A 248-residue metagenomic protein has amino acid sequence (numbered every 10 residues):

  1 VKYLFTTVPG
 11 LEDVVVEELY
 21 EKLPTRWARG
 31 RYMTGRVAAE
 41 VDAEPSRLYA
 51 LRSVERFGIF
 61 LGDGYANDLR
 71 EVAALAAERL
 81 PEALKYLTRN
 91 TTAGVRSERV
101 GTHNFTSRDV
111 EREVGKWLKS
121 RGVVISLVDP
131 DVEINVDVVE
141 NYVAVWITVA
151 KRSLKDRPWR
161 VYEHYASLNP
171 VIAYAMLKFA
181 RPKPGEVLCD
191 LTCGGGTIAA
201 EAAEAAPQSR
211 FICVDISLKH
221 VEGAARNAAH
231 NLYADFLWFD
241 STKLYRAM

Functional and structural regions predicted by a protein language model:
V1-L23, R29-R36, V41-P45, V100 (+5 more regions): Class I S-adenosyl-L-methionine-dependent methyltransferase catalytic core
G35-R89: Conserved AdoMet
V72-Y142: N-terminal auxiliary segments of SAM/dcSAM-dependent transferases
